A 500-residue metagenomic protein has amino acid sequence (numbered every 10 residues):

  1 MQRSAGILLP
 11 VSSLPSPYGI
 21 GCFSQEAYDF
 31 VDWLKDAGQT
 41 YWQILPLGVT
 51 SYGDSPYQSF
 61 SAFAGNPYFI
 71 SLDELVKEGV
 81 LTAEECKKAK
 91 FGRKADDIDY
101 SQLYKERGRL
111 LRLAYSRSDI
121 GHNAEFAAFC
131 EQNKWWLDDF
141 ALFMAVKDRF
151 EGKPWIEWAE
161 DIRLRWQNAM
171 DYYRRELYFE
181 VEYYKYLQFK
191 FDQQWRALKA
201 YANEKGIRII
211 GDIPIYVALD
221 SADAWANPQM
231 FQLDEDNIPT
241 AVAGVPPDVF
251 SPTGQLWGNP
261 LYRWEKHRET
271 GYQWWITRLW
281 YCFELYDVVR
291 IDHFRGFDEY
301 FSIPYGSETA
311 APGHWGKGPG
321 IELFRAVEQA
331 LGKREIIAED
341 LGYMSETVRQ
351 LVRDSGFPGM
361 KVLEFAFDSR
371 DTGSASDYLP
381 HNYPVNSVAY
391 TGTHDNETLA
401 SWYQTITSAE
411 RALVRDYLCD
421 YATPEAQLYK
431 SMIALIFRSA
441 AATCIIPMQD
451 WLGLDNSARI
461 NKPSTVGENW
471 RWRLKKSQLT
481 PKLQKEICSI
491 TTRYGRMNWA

Functional and structural regions predicted by a protein language model:
M1-S12, Y28: N-terminal regions that are enriched for targeting/export leaders and immediately downstream pro/stem segments
P10, S16, D54-F189, V217-I445 (+3 more regions): Alpha-amylase-like alpha-glycosidases and glucanotransferases acting on alpha-linked glucans and related
Q25-T50, L285-Y286: Catalytic domains of carbohydrate-active enzymes, especially glycoside hydrolases
K35, W195-N203, E328, V352-R353: Surface-exposed amphipathic alpha-helices with a cationic face
D36, I162, A169-M170, W472 (+2 more regions): Domain-scale activation on soluble regions of proteins
L45, R208-I210, P214, V288 (+1 more regions): Outer-envelope exported proteins of Gram-negative bacteria
Y184, Q188-V217: Conserved, well-ordered alpha-helix/loop/beta-strand core segments that scaffold catalytic motifs
